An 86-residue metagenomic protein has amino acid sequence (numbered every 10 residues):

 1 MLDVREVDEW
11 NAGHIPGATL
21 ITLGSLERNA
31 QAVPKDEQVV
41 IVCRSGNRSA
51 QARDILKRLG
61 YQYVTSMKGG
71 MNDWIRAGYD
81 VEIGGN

Functional and structural regions predicted by a protein language model:
M1-D3: Structural scaffold elements adjacent to functional motifs in cytosolic proteins
V7-V40, N47-N86: Rhodanese-like catalytic fold shared by cysteine-dependent sulfurtransferases and DSP/PTP-type phosphatases
